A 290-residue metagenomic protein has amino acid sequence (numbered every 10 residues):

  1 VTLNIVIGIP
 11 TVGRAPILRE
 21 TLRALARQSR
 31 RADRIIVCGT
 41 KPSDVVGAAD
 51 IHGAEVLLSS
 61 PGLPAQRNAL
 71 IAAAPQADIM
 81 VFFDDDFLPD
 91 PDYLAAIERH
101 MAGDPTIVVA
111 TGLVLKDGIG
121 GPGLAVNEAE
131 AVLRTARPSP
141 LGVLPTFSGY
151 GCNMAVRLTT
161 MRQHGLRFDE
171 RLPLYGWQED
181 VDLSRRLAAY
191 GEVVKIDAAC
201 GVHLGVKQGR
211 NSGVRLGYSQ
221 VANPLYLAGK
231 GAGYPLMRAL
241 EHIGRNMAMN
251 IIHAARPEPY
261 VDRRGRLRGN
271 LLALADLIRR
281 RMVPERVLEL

Functional and structural regions predicted by a protein language model:
R23-A32: Short, acidic, metal-binding catalytic loop of nucleotide-sugar glycosyltransferases
P64-I79: Active-site nucleotide-sugar/metal-binding loop of Leloir-type enzymes
A77-L88: Short beta-strand-to-loop acidic/aromatic patch adjacent to the donor-nucleotide binding site
D92-A125: Conserved donor NDP-sugar-binding/catalytic core segment of glycosyltransferases
E128-F147: Short, flexible, basic/aromatic active-site loop/helix in glycosyltransferases
G149, N153-V156, T160-G165, E170-A199: A short, conserved alpha-helix in the catalytic core of glycosyltransferases
Y175, E192-G213, P224-L227: Active-site donor/metal-binding and catalytic loop motifs of nucleotide-sugar-dependent glycosylation enzymes
V214-N223, G233-L290: Non-catalytic, C-terminal membrane-associated alpha-helical segments of glycosyltransferases
